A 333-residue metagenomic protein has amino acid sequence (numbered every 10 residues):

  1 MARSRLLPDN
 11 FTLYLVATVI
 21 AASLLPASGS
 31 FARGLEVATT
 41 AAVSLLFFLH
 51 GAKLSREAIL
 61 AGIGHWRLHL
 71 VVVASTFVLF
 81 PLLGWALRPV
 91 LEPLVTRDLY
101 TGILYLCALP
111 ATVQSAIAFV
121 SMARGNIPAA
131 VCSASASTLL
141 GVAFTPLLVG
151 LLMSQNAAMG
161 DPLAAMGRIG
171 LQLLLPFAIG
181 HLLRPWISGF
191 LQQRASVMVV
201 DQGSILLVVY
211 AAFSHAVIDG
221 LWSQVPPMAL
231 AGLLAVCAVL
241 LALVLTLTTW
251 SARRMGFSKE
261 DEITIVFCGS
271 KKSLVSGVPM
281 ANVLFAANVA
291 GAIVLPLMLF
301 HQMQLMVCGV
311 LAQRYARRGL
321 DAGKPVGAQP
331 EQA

Functional and structural regions predicted by a protein language model:
M1-L91, G150, S154-K259, K324-A333: Structural signature of multi-pass alpha-helical membrane transport proteins
L13, S75-L83, A108-V113, A130-G150 (+3 more regions): Membrane-embedded alpha-helical segments of transport systems, primarily multispan ion/solute transporters
V16, I265, P279-A281: Kinked, hydrophobic transmembrane alpha-helices enriched for aromatic residues and small/kink-inducing positions
L45, A116-I117, E262, V307: Membrane-embedded alpha-helices of multi-pass transport/permease systems
A61, Q114-N126, Q224, W250-R254 (+2 more regions): Helix-loop junctions at the membrane interface of multi-pass solute transporters
W66-V73, L94-A108, G125-S135, A195 (+3 more regions): The feature identifies polytopic integral membrane transport proteins across all domains of life
R88-A143, V149, M153-P162: Membrane-interface helix-loop-helix junctions at boundaries between adjacent transmembrane segments
L274-A333: C-terminal transmembrane helix pair
